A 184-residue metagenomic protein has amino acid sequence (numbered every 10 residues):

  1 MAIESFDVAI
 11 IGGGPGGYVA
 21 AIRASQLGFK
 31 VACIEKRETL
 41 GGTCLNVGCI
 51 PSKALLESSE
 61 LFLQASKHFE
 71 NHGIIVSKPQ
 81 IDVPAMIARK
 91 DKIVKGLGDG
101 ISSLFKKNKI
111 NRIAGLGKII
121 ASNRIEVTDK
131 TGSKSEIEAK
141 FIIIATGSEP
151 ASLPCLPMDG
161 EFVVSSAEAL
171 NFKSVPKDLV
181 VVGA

Functional and structural regions predicted by a protein language model:
A2-F6, I22-V175: Glycine-rich flavin
A2-G14, K177-V182: Beta1/beta-strand and adjacent pyrophosphate-binding region of the FAD-binding site in flavoprotein oxidoreductases
G17: N-terminal Rossmann-fold NAD(P) dinucleotide-binding loop
I101-S103, V181-A184: Short flexible/disordered coil segments
